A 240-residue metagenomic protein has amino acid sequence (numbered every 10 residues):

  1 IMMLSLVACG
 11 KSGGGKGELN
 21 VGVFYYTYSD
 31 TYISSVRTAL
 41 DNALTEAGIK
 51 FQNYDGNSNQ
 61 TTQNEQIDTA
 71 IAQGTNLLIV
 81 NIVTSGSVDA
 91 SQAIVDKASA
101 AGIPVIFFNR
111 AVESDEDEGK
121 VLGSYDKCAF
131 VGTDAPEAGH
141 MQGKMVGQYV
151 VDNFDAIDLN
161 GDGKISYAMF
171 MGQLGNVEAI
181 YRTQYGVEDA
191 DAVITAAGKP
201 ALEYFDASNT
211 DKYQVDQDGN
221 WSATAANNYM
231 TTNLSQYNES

Functional and structural regions predicted by a protein language model:
I1-G10: Sec-dependent N-terminal signal peptides of Gram-positive bacterial secreted proteins and lipoproteins
C9-S240: A residue-level marker of the well-folded mature domains of exported/periplasmic proteins
